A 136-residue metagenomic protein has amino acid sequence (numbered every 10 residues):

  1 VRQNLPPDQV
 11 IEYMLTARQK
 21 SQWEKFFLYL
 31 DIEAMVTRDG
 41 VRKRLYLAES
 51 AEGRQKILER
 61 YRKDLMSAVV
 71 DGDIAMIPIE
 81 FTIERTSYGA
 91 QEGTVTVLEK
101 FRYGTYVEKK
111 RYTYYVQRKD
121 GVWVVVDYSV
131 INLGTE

Functional and structural regions predicted by a protein language model:
V1-L28, I32, V36, R44: Short, low-complexity N-terminal intrinsically disordered segments enriched in polar/charged residues
M14-T16, I74, Y115-Q117: Intrinsically disordered, low-complexity regions enriched in Ser/Pro/Gly/Gln/His and often acidic
V36-E52: A short gly/proline-enriched turn/hairpin at secondary-structure junctions
L47-V107: Surface-exposed, charged secondary-structure patches
T94-T96, T105-E136: Short beta-strand edge/turn micro-motifs at domain boundaries
